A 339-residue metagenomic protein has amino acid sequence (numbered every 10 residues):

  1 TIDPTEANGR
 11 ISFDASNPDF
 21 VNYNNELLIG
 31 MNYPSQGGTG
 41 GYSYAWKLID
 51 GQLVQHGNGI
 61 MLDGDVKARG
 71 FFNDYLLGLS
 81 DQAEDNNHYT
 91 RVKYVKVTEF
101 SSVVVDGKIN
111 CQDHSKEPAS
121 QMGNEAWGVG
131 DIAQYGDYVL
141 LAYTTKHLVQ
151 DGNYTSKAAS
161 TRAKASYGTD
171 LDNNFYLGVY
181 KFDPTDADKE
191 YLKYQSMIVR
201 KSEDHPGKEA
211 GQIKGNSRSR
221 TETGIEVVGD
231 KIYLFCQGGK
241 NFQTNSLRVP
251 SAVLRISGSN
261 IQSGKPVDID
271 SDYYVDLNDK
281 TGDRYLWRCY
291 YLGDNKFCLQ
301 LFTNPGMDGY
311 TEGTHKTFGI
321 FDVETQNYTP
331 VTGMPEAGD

Functional and structural regions predicted by a protein language model:
T1-Q112: Post-signal peptide N-terminal segment of secreted/secretory-pathway proteins
D3-I11, G59-L62, V105-N124, K189-R218 (+2 more regions): Surface-exposed loop and turn segments in beta-propeller and other repeat-based domains that flank or scaffold
G9-N22, M61-Y75, N124-I132, Q212-G224 (+2 more regions): Repeated scaffold domains used in trafficking and secretory/extracellular systems, primarily beta-propellers
N25-E26, D74, G136-D137, G229-K231 (+1 more regions): Short coil/turn segments that connect the beta-strands within blades of beta-propeller domains
Y33-G37, D81-R91, A142-N173, F235-P250 (+1 more regions): Short, conserved, GDST-rich strand-edge loop motifs in beta-rich repeat architectures
S43-K47, Y89-S101, T155-A187, R248-N260 (+1 more regions): Beta-propeller blade signature
G224-M307: Long, well-ordered mid-to-C-terminal structural blocks that present hydrophobic/aromatic surfaces
T281-D339: Loop/turn-rich, solvent-exposed surfaces of beta-rich toroidal or solenoidal domains
